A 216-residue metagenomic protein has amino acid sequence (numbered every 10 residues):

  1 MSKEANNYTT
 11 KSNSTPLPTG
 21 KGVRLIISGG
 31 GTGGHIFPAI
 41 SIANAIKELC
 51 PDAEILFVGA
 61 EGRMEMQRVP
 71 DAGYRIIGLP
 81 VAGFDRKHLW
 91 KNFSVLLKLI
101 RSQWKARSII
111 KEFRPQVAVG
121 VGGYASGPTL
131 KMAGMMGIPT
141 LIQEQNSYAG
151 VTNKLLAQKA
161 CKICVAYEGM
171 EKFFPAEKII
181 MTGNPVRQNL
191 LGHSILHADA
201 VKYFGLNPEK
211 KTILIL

Functional and structural regions predicted by a protein language model:
S2-E4, V23-G59: N-terminal subdomain of nucleotide-sugar transferases
K11, L17-V23, I195-I213: Nucleotide-sugar donor-binding and catalytic loop/hinge architecture of NDP-sugar-dependent glycosyltransferases
G20, R107-V119, S126-L141, K154-K159: Glycosyltransferases and closely related glycan-assembly transferases that use nucleotide-activated donors
R24-G30, D52-K98, Q103, T182-V186 (+1 more regions): Conserved nucleotide-sugar phosphate-binding/catalytic loop shared by glycosyltransferases and other
I27, F57-V58, I142, V165 (+1 more regions): Structural beta-sheet core signal
G31-G33, G123-A125, S147-Y148: Residue-level detector of alpha-helix initiation sites
G134-H197, L206: Active-site-proximal region of nucleotide-activated glycan assembly enzymes, centered on histidine/acidic-rich loops
